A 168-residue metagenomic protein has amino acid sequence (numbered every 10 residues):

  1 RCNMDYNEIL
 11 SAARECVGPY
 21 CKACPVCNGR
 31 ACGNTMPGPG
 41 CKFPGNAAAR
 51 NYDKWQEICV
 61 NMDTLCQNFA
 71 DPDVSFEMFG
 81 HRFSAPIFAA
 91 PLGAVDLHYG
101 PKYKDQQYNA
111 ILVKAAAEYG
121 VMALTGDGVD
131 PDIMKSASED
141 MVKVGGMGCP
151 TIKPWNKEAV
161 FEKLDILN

Functional and structural regions predicted by a protein language model:
C2-F79, F83: An N-cap/entry alpha-helix motif that binds or orients negatively charged groups
D71-S75, N109-A110, M122, M134: Metallocofactor- and cofactor-centric catalytic cores in central/energy metabolism, strongly enriched
S84, K104-L112, V129-K143, E158-A159: N-terminal active-site wall of soluble small-molecule enzyme domains
I87-A90, V121-G126, K143-I152: Hydrophobic faces of well-ordered beta-strands that scaffold small-molecule active sites in alpha/beta enzyme cores
F88-D105, P150-K157: Active-site mouth loops of central-metabolism enzymes
A94-V95, D127-P131: Short glycine-enriched loops at secondary-structure junctions
I111-D127: Catalytic domains of carbohydrate-active enzymes, especially glycoside hydrolases
K114, W155-N168: Alpha/beta enzyme core
